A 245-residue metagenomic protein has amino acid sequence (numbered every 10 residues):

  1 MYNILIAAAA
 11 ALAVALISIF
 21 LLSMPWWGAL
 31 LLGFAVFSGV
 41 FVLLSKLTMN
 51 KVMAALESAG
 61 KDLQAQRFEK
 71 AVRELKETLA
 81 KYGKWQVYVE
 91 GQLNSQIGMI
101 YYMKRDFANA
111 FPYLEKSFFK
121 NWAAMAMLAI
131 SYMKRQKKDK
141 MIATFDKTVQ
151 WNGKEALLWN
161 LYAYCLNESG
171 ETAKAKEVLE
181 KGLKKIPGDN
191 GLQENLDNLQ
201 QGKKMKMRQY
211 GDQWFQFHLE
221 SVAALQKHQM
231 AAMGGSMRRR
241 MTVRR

Functional and structural regions predicted by a protein language model:
M1-K51, A224-R245: Helical anchoring/docking segments at protein termini
P25-L31, F37-A108, P112-L114: N-terminal topogenic membrane-targeting module
V42-K46, L79-Q86, L114-N121, K147-G153 (+2 more regions): Solenoid-like repeat scaffolds
V52, S58-G60, G91, I97-M99 (+5 more regions): Conserved small-residue packing positions in alpha-helical repeats and bundles
E74-K76, F107-E115, D139-N152, A173-G182 (+1 more regions): Alpha-helical repeat scaffolds
Y82-L157, L161-Y164: Alpha-helical adaptor scaffolds
N167, K174-R245: Long, non-transmembrane cytosolic or organellar matrix-exposed soluble domains/tails of integral membrane proteins
